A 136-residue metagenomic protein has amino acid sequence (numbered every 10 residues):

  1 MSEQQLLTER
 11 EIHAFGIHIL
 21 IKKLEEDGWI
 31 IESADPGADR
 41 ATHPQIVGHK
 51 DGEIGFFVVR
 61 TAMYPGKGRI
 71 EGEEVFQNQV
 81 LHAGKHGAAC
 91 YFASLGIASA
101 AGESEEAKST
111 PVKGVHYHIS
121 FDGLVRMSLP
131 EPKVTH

Functional and structural regions predicted by a protein language model:
M1-D35: Acidic-basic catalytic patches of nuclease active cores, encompassing PD-(D/E)XK and other metal-cofactor nuclease
H13, H18, H49, H82 (+3 more regions): Histidine (H) residue identity feature
I17, T42, V75-F76: Amphipathic coiled-coil/heptad-repeat helices and related helical stalk/stem segments that mediate oligomerization
P36-R40: A short beta-turn/loop motif at secondary-structure boundaries
H43-G48: Short acidic loop-to-beta-strand element that houses the catalytic metal-binding Asp/Glu of nuclease active sites
H49, E53-G55, V59-V112: Catalytic cores of nucleic-acid endonucleases
K108-H136: Glycine-rich, aromatic-bearing surface loops/beta-hairpins
